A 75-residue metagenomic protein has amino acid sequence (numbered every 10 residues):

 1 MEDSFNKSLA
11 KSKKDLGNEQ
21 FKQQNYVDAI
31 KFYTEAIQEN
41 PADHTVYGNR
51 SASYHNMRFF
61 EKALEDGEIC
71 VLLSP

Functional and structural regions predicted by a protein language model:
M1-P75: Alpha-helical tetratricopeptide repeat
